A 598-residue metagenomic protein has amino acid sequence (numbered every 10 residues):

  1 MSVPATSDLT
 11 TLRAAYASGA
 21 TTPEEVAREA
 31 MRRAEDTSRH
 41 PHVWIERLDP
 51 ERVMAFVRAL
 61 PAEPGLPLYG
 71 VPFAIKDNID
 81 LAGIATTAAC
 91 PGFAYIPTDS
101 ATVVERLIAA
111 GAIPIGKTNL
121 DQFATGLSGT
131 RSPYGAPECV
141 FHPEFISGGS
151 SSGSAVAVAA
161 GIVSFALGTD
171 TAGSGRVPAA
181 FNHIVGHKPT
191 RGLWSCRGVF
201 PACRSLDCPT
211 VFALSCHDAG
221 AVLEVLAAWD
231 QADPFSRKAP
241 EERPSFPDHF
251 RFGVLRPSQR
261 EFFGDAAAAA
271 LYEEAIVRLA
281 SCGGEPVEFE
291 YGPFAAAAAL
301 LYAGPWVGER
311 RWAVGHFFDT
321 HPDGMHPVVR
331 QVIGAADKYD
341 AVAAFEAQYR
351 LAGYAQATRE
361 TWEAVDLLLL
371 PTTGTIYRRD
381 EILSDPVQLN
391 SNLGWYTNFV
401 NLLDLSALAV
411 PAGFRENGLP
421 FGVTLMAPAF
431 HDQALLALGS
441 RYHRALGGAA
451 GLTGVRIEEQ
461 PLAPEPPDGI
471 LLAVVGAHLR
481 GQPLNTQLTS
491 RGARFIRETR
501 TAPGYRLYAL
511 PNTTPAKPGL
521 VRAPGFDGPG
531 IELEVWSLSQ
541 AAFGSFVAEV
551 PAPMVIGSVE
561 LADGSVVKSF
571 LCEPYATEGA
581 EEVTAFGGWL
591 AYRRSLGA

Functional and structural regions predicted by a protein language model:
S2-T171, V277, C282, L488-T489: Gly/Ser-rich catalytic/binding loops embedded in alpha/beta enzyme cores
A5, G70, A82, C208 (+3 more regions): Gly/Ser-rich, acidic/histidine-flanked active-site/gating loops
G19, G70, A109, V163-S164 (+8 more regions): Glycine-rich, small-residue loops and helix-cap segments that act as flexible hinges at active-site edges
A20-R28, R58, G264-E290, G315-T320 (+1 more regions): Acyltransferase
L68-C90, P247-L255, P305-R359, A364 (+1 more regions): Short helix-loop capping/hinge segments that flank enzyme active sites or metal/cofactor-binding pockets
S100-A101, E105-L226, N401-T424: Short glycine/serine-rich loop segments
K188-A270, E274, P293, T320 (+1 more regions): A short helix-breaking turn/cap at a secondary-structure junction
G469, R480-R506: Compact nucleic-acid interaction/catalytic patches
